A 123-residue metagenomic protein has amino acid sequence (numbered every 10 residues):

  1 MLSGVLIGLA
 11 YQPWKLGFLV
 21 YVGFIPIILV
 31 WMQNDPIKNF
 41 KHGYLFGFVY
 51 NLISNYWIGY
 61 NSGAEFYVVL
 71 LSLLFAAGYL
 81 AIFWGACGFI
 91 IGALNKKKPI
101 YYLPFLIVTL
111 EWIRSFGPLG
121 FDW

Functional and structural regions predicted by a protein language model:
M1-W123: Membrane-embedded alpha-helical bundles of multi-pass enzymes that act on lipidic or dolichyl-linked glycan substrates
